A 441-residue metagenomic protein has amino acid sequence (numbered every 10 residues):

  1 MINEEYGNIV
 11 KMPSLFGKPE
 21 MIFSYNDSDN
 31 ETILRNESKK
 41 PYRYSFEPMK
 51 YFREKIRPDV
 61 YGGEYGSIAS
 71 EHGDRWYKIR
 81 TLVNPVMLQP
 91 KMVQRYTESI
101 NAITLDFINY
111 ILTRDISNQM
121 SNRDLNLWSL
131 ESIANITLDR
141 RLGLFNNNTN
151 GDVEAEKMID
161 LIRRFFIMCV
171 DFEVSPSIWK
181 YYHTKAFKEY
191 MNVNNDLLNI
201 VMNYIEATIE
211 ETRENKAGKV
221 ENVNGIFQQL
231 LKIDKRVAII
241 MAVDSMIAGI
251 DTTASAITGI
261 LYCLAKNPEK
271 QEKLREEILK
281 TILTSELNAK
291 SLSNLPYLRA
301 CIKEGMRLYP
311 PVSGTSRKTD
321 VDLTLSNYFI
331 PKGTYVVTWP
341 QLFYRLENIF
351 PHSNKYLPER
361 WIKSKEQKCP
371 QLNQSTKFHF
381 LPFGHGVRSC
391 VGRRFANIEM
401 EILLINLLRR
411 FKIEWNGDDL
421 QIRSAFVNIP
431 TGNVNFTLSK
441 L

Functional and structural regions predicted by a protein language model:
M1, E47-L138, V153-A207, R236 (+1 more regions): Cytochrome P450 catalytic-domain helical core, especially the substrate-recognition surface and oxygen-activation
M1-V10, N199, N203, S285-N327 (+2 more regions): Conserved cytochrome P450 K-helix E-x-x-R motif and the immediately C-terminal K′/meander segment
M1-V60, D74-K78, N101-D106, V193 (+3 more regions): N-terminal membrane-proximal hinge/A-helix region immediately C-terminal to the signal-anchor transmembrane segment
Y65-G66, S364-M400: Cytochrome P450 heme-thiolate "Cys pocket" and heme-binding signature region
L88-Q89, E189-I257, K290, L295 (+1 more regions): Conserved cytochrome P450 catalytic core segment spanning the I/J/K helices
T253-A265, L403: Short, small-residue alpha-helix embedded
P268-K270, V336, R393-I429: Cytochrome P450 heme-binding "Cys pocket" and the immediately downstream C-terminal segment
T338-P370: Conserved cytochrome P450 K-helix/beta-meander segment immediately N-terminal to the heme-binding cysteine loop
